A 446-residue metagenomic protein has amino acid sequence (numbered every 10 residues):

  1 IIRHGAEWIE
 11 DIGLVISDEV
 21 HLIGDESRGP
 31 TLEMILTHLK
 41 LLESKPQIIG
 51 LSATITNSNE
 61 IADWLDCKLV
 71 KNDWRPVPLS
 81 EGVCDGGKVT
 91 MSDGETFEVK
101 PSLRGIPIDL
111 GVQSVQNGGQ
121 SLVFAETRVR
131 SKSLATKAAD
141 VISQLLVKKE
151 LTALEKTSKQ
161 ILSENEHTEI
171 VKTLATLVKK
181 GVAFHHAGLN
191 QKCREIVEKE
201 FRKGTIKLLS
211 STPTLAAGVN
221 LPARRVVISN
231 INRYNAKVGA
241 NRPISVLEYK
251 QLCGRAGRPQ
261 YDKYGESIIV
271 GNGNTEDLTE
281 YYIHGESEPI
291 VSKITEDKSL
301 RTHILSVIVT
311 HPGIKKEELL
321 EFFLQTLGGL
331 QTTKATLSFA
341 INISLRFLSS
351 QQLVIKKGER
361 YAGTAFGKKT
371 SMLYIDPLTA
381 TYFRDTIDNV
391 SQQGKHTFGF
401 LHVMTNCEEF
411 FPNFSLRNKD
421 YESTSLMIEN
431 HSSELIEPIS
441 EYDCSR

Functional and structural regions predicted by a protein language model:
I1, G82, E126, A183-E195 (+1 more regions): Conserved helicase motor
I2-I48: SF2 helicase catalytic motif II
L22-I23, N57, R130, A217 (+2 more regions): Residues immediately C-terminal
T37, L41, P46-A139, T176-V178 (+2 more regions): Conserved interdomain linker/interface between the two RecA-like ATPase lobes of SF2 helicase motors
P46, L221, R225-Y282: Conserved segment of the helicase C-terminal RecA-like domain
V129-K203, L208, A236-L247: Conserved C-terminal RecA-like helicase domain
K263-L345: C-terminal or mid-to-C-terminal helical accessory/interaction module adjacent to the motor/catalytic core
S306, N342-Q351, I355-R446: C-terminal helical accessory/scaffold domains
